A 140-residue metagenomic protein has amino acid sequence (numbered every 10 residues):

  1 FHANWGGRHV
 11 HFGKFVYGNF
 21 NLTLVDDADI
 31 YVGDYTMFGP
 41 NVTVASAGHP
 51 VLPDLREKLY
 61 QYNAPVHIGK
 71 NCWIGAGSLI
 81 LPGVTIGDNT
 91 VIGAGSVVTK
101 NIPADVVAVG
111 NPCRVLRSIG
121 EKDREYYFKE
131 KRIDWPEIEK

Functional and structural regions predicted by a protein language model:
F1-I86, N111-P112, R117-F128: Flexible, glycine/small-residue-enriched loop-and-beta-strand segment within the central core of proteins
W73, V91, V97, V107-V109: Short-chain dehydrogenase/reductase
G87-T90, P103-D105: Conserved catalytic segment of ABC-fold P-loop ATPases
G95-S96, N101-P103, C113, I119-G120: Short glycine-rich donor-binding/catalytic loop of glycosyltransferases that coordinates the nucleotide-sugar
R124-K140: Acidic/histidine-enriched, glycine/proline-rich intrinsically disordered or flexible terminal extensions
